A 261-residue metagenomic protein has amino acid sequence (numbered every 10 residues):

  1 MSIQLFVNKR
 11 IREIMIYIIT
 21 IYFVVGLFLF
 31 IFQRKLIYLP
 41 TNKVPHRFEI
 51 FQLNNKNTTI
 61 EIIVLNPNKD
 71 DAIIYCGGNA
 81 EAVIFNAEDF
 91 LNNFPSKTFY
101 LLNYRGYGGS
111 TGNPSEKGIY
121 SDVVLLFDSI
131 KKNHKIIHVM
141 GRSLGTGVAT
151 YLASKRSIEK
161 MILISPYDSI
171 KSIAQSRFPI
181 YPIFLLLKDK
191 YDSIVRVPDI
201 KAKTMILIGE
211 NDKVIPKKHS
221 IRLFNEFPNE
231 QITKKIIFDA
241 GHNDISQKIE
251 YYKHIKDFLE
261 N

Functional and structural regions predicted by a protein language model:
R10, I14-N54: An N-terminal hydrophobic leader/cap segment in hydrolases
T59-S129, M140-G147, Y151-A153: Membrane-embedded segments
E81, N211-I215, H242-D244: Acidic catalytic loop of the alpha/beta-hydrolase fold
E88-D89, S193, A202, P216-N225: Short alpha-helix in the alpha/beta-hydrolase fold that links the catalytic acid
I136-G141, I164, L207: Short beta-strand immediately N-terminal to the catalytic nucleophile in serine-hydrolase-like folds
T146-R196, A202: Hydrolase active-site cap/lid region
I200, I206-D212: Short beta-strand/loop motif that positions the catalytic acidic residue of the alpha/beta-hydrolase fold
R222, N229-N261: C-terminal catalytic histidine-bearing segment of alpha/beta-hydrolase fold enzymes
